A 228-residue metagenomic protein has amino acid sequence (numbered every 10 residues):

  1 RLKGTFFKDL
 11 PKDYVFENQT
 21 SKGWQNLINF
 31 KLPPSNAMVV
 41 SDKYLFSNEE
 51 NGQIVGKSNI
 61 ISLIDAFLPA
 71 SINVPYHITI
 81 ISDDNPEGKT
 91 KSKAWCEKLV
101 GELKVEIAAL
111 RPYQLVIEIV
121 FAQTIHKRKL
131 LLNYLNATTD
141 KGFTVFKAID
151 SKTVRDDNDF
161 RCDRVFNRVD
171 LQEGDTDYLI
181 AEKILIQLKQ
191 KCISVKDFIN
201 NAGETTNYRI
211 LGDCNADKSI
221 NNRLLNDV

Functional and structural regions predicted by a protein language model:
R1-F16, T20, I28, E50-V228: PLD/PLD-like phosphodiesterase catalytic module centered on the HKD motif
G23: Active-site glycine-rich loop that binds ribose-phosphate moieties when present
P33-A37: Secondary-structure "cap/kink" motif recognition
L45-F46: Short acidic, Gly/Ser-rich segments with clustered Asp/Glu that frequently serve as metal-coordination loops in enzyme
